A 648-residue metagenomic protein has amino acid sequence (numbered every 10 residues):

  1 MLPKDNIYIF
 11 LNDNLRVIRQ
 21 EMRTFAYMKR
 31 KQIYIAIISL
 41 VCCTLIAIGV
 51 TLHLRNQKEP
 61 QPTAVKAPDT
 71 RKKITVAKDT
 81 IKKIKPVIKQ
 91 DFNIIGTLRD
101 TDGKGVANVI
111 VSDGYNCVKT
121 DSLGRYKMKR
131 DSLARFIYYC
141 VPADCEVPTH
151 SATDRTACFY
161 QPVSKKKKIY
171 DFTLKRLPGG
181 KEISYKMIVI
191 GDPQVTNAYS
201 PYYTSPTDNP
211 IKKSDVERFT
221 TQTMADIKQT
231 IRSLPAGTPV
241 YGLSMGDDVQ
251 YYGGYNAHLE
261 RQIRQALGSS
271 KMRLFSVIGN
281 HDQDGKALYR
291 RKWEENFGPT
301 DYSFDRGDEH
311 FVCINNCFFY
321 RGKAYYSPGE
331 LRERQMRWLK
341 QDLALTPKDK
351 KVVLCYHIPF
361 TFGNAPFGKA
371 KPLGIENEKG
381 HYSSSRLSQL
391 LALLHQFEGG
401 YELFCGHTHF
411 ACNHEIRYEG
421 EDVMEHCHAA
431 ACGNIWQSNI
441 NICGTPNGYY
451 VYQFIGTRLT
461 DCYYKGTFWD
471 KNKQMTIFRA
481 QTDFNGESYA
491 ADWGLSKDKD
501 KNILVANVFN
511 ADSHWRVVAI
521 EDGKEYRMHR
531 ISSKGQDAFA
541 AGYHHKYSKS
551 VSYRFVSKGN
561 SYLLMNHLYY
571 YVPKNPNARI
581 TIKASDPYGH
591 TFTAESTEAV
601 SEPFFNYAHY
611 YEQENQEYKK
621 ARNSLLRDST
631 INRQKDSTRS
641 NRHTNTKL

Functional and structural regions predicted by a protein language model:
D69-N93, D131, D144-N256: N-terminal active-site segment of His-dependent metallophosphoesterases
F92-Y115: Short, ordered, surface-exposed loop/turn motifs in non-cytosolic proteins
G96, T120-R130, A134, F172 (+1 more regions): Glycine-centered loop-to-beta-strand initiation motif
Y115-R130, R530-Q536: Short, acidic Ser/Thr/Gly-rich low-complexity loop/linker segments typical of extracellular and cell-surface proteins
A143-A152, T156-K166, G253-P347, A370-E402 (+2 more regions): Extended active-site neighborhood of metal-dependent phosphoesterases/phosphodiesterases
R155-C158, G589-D628: Short beta-strand elements
D422-A511, W515-D522, L563-S596, L625: Binuclear metal-dependent phosphoesterase catalytic core
G535-Y571: Aromatic sugar-binding surface patches on proteins that engage polysaccharides or sugar-phosphate polymers
